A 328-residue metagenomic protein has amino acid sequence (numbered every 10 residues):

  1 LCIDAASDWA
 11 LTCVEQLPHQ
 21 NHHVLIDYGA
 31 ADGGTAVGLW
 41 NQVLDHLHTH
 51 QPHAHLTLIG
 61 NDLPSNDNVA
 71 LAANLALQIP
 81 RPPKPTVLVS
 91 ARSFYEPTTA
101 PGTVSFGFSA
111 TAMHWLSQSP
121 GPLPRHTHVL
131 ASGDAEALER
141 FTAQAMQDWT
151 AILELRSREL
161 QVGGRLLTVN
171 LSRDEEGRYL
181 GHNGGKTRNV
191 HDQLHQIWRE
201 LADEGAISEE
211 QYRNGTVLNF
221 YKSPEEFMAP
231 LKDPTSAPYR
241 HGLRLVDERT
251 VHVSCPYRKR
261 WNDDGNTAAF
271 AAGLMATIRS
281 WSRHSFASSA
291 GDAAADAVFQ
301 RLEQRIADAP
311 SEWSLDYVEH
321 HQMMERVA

Functional and structural regions predicted by a protein language model:
L1-Q16, S90-S93, T142-L155, S223-D233: A Trp-anchored, charged/polar loop motif used as the substrate-binding/catalytic surface of acyl/ester-handling
L1-V87, A91-G102, W115-G133, T168-E176 (+2 more regions): N-terminal charged/capping segments associated with class I S-adenosyl-L-methionine
D4, A30-G38, P52, E139 (+3 more regions): Intrinsic disorder
F108: A conserved beta-strand element that flanks and buttresses the S-adenosyl-L-methionine
T111-A112, L231: Short catalytic micro-motifs in class I SAM-dependent methyltransferases
H114, P122-V162: A short glycine-rich, Lys/Arg-flanked "PGG" loop and its adjoining helix->strand segment in the class I
V162-G291: Substrate-binding/catalytic lobe of Class I Rossmann-like enzymes that use SAM or dcSAM, i.e., the mid-to-C-terminal
N262, T267-A328: C-terminal target-recognition/interaction regions appended to catalytic cores
